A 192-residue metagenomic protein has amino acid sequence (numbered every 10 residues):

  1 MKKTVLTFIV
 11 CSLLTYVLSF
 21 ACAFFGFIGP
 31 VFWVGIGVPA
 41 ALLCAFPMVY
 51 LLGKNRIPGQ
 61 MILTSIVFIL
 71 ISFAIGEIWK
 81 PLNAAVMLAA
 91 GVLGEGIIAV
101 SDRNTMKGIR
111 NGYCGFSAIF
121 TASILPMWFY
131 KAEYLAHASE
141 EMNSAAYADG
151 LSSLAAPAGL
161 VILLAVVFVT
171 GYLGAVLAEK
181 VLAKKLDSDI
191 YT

Functional and structural regions predicted by a protein language model:
M1-G59: Hydrophobic transmembrane alpha-helices
V5-V10, V38-P39, P58-I66, A84-A85 (+3 more regions): Hydrophobic alpha-helical transmembrane segments
S12-A21, I66-E77, F116-P126: Aromatic-anchored segments of alpha-helical transmembrane domains
V17, A85-L125, A175: Short helix-perturbing small/polar motifs within transmembrane alpha-helices
C22-P30, N55, G59, I75 (+6 more regions): Membrane-interfacial segments
W33, I109-D187: Membrane-embedded alpha-helical hairpins and interfacial helices in multi-pass inner-membrane proteins
I36-G96: Alpha-helical membrane segments and adjacent membrane-interface helices in multi-pass membrane proteins
L43-P47, I62-S65, S72, K80 (+2 more regions): Hydrophobic, aromatic-enriched alpha-helical segments typical of multi-pass transmembrane helices
